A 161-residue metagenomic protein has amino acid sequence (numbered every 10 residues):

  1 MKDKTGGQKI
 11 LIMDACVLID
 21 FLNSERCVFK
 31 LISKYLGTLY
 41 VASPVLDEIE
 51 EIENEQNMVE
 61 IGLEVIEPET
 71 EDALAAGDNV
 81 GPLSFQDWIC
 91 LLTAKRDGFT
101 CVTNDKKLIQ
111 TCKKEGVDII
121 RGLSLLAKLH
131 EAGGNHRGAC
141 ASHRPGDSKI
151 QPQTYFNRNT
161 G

Functional and structural regions predicted by a protein language model:
M1-F29, L36-P44: Metal-dependent nucleic-acid phosphoesterase active-site entry motif
M13, T103-N104: Active-site flanking residues adjacent to catalytic metal/cofactor-binding acidic residues
L31, T93, T111: Hydrophobic/aromatic ligand-binding patch that stacks against planar heteroaromatic rings of cofactors or nucleotides
L36-G37, G98, G116: Residue-level detector of structured alpha->beta connecting loops
G37-D72: Short, surface-exposed acidic-centric catalytic microdomains
V41, D47-E48, E53, I109-G161: Acidic, PIN/NYN-like endoribonuclease modules and their adjacent C-terminal/linker elements
L63-P82, R158-N159: Acidic catalytic patch
S84-T100, K107-L108, H143-G146: Acidic, metal-associated active-site segment
